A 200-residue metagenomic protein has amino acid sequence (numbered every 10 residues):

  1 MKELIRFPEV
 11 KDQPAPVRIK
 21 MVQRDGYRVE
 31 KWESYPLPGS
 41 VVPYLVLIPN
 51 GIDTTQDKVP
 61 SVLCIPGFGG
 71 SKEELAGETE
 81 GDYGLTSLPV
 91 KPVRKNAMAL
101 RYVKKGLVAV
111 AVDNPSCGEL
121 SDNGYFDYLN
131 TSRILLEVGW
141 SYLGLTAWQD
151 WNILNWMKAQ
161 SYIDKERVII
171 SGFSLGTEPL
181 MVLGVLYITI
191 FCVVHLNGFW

Functional and structural regions predicted by a protein language model:
M1-R6: Mature N-terminal segment immediately following signal peptide/propeptide cleavage in secreted/periplasmic
F7-D57, S61: N-terminal cap/lid segment of alpha/beta-hydrolase-fold proteins
G26, G39, V90-R94, Q149 (+1 more regions): Short, glycine/acidic-rich beta->alpha junctions
W32, A97-M98, P179-L183: Generic recognition of flexible, low-complexity loop/linker segments
P36-P38, I48-N50, G67-G69, S116 (+1 more regions): Short, flexible loop/turn elements at secondary-structure junctions
D57-K58, I65-W151, K158-A159: Cap/lid segment of the alpha/beta-hydrolase catalytic domain
S61-C64, A109-A111, I169, C192-H195: Structural recognition of the beta-strand scaffold that forms the well-ordered cores of secreted hydrolase catalytic
N152-W200: Primarily recognizes the serine-hydrolase "nucleophile elbow" in alpha/beta-hydrolase and SGNH/GDSL folds
